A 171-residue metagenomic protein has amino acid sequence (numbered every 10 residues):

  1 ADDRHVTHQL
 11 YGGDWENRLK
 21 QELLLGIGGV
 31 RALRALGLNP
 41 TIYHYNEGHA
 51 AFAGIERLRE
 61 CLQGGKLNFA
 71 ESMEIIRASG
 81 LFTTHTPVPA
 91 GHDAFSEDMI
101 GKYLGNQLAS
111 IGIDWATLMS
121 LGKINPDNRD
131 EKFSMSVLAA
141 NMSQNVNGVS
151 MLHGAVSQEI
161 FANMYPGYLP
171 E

Functional and structural regions predicted by a protein language model:
A1-E171: Catalytic cores of carbohydrate-active enzymes across secretory and cytosolic contexts
